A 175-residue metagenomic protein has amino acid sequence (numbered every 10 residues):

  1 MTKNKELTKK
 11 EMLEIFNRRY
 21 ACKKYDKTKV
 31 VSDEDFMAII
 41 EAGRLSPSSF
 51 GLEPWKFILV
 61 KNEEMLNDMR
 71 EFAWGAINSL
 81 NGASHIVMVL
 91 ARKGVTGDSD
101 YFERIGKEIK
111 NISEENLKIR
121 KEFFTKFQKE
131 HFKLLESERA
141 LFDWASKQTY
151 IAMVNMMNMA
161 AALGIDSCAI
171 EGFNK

Functional and structural regions predicted by a protein language model:
M1-K175: Acidic, surface-exposed loops and disordered segments
